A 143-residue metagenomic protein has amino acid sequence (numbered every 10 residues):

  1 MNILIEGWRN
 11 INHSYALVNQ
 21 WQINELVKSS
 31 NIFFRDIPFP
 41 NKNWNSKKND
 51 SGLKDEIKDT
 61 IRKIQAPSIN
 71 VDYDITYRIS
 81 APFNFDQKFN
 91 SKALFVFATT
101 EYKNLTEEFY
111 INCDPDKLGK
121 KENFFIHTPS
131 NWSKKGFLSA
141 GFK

Functional and structural regions predicted by a protein language model:
M1-N41: N-terminal subdomain of nucleotide-sugar transferases
L4, N43-L138: Extended catalytic core of nucleotide-activated donor transferases of GT-like folds
L26-F34, K103, K121-F125, F142-K143: Structural alpha-beta junctions
